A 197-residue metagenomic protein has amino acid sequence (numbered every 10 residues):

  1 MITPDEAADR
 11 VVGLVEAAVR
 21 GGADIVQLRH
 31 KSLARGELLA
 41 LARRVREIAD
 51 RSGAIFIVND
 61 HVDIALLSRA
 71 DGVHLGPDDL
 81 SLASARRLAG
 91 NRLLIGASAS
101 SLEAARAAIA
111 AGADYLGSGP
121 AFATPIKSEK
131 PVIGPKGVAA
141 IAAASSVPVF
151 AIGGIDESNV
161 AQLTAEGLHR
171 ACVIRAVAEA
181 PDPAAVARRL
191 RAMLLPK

Functional and structural regions predicted by a protein language model:
M1-L82, R87-D114, K130-K136, A140 (+3 more regions): Conserved N-terminal beta1-alpha1 strand-loop-helix module at the mouth
P125-E129: Short, glycine/charged-rich beta-strand-loop motifs at protein surfaces that mediate ligand recognition and catalysis
